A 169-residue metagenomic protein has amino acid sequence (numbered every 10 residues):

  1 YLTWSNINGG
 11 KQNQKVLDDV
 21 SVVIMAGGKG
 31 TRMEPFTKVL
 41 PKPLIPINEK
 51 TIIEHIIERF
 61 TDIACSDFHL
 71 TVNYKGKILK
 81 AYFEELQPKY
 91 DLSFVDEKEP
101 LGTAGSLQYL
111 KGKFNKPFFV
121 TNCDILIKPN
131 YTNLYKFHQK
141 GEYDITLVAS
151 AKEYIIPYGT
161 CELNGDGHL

Functional and structural regions predicted by a protein language model:
Y1-G9, G167: A glycine-centered beta-loop-beta connector
N6-V39, I45: N-terminal nucleotide-binding beta1-loop-alpha1 segment
V23-I24, H69, F119, T146: Conserved hydrophobic packing residues within short motifs/helices of P-loop NTPase cores of ABC-family ATPases
A26, V72, N122, A149-S150: Short beta-strand/turn micro-motifs composed of small residues that flank or help shape donor/cofactor-binding pockets
P43, D91-S93, H168: Conserved beta-strand segments of alpha/beta enzyme cores
P43-T51: Short catalytic helix/loop segments, enriched in acidic residues and glycine and frequently bearing histidine
K50-C123, K128, N133: Conserved N-terminal catalytic core of the sugar/cofactor nucleotidyltransferase
K128-L169: Conserved core of the sugar-phosphate nucleotidyltransferase
